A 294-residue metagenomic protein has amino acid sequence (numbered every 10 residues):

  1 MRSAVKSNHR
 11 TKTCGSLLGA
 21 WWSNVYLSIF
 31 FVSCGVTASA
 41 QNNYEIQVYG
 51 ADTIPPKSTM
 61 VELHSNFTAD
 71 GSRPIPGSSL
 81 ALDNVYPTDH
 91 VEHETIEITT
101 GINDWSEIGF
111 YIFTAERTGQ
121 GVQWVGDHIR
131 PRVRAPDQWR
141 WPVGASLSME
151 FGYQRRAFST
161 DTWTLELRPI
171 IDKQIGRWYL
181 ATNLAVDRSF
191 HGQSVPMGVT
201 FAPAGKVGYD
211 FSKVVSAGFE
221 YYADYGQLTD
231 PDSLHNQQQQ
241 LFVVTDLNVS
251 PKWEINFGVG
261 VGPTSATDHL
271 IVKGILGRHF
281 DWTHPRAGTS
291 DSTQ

Functional and structural regions predicted by a protein language model:
M1-A20: N-terminal secretory signal peptides that target proteins for export/translocation
K6, C34-T37, T59: Intrinsic disorder/low-complexity segments
T13-G15, F31, S39, L247: Serine/threonine-rich, low-complexity intrinsically disordered segments
L18-G19, N24, I175, S250: Intrinsically disordered regions, especially transient/low-confidence alpha-helical propensity segments and coil-helix
S23-G35: Bacterial N-terminal signal peptides
A40-Q294: Transmembrane beta-barrel domains of Gram-negative outer membranes and organellar outer membranes
